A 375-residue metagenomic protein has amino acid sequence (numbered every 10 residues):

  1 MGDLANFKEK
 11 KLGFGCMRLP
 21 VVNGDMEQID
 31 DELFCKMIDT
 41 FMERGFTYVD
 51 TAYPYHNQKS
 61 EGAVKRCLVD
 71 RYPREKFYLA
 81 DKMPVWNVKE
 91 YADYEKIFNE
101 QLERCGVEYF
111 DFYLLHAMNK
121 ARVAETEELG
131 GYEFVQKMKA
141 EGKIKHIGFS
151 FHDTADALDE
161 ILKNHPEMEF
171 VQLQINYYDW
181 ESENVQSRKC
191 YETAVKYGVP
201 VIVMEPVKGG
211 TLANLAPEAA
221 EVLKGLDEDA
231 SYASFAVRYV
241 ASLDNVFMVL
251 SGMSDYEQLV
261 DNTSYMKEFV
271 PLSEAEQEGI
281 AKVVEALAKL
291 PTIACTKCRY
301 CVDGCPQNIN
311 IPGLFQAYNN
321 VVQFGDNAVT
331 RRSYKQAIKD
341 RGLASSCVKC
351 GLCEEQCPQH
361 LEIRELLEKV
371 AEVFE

Functional and structural regions predicted by a protein language model:
M1-F77, A140: N-terminal binding-site loop/beta-alpha segment at the start of enzyme catalytic domains that lines or forms
R18-E32, K82-A92, A121-A124, A220-D227: Active-site mouth loops of central-metabolism enzymes
E27-F41, E90-G106, D153-L162, Y232-Y239: Short, acidic/polar
E75-N87, Y113-M118: A short, structured active-site edge motif that brings together acidic residues
L102-R122: Active-site groove signature of glycoside hydrolases
M118-T296, Y300-I309, G313-Q316, D326-T330 (+2 more regions): Beta/alpha (TIM)-barrel catalytic core signal, keyed to glycine-rich beta->alpha loops juxtaposed to Asp/Glu that bind
C305-V322, E355, Q359-V373: Iron-sulfur (Fe-S) cluster-binding segments and ferredoxin-like electron-carrier domains, especially [2Fe-2S]
Q323-C350: Short Fe-S-cluster ligation motifs
